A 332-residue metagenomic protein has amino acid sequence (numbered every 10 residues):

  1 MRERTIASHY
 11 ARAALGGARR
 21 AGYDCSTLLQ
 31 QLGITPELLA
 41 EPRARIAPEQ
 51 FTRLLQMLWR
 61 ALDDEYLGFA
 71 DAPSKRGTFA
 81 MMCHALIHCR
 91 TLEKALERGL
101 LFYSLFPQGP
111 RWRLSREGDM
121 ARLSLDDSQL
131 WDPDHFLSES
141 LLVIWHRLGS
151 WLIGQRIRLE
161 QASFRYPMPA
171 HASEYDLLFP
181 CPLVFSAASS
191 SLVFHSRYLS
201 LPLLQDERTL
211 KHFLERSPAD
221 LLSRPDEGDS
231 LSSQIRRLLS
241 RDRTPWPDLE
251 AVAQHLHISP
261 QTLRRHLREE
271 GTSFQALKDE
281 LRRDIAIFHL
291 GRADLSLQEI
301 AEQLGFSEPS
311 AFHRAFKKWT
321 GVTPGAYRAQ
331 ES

Functional and structural regions predicted by a protein language model:
M1-R122: N-terminal low-complexity or simple alpha-helical regulatory segments that function as activation/interaction modules
I6, P133, L137, E227: Short, contiguous, pocket-lining structural segments that sit at or immediately flank catalytic/ligand-binding sites
L15, W59, L100, L142-H146 (+3 more regions): Generic solvent-exposed, charged/amphipathic alpha-helical segments that serve as macromolecular interface scaffolds
A80-L86, D127-W131, L199-S200, D220: Short hinge/gating elements
A95, L141-I144, L210: Internal, well-ordered alpha-helical segments in soluble enzyme and binding-protein domains
R111, S115-L201: DNA-contacting interfaces and partner/effector-binding or oligomerization modules in DNA-centric proteins
P169-A170, E174-S332: Extended mid-to-C-terminal alpha-helical interaction segments
